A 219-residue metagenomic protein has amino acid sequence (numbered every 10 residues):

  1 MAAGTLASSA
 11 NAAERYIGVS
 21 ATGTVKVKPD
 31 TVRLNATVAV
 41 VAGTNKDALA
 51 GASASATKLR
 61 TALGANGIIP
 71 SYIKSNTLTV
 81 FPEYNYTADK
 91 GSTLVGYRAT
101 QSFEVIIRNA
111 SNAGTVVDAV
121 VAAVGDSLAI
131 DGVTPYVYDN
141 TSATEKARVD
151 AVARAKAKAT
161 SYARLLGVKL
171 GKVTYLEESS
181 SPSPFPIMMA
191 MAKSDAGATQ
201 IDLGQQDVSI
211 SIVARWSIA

Functional and structural regions predicted by a protein language model:
M1-A219: Short, charge-dense linear interaction motifs
